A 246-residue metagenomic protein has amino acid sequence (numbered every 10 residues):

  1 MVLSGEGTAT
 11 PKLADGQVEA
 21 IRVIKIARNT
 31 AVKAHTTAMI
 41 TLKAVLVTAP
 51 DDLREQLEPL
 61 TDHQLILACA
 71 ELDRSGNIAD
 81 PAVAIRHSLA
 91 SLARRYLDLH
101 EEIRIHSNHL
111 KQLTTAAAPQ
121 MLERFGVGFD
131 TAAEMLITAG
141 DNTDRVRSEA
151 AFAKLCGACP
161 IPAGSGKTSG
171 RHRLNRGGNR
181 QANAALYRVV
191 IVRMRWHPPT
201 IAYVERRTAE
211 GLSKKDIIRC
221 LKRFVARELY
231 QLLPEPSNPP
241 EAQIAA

Functional and structural regions predicted by a protein language model:
M1-D15, E19, L60-E71, T168-G177: Short alpha-helix plus adjacent loop in nuclease-associated cores
G5-T10, A38-T41, H100, R104 (+3 more regions): Short helix-capping/linker segments at secondary-structure and domain boundaries
A20-Q120: Glycine-rich, often acidic, oxyanion-interacting loops/wings at catalytic, nucleic-acid, or phospho-protein interfaces
V45, A185, V189, F224-L232: Amphipathic alpha-helical segments in well-ordered regions
L122-E123, F129-E210, K214, A242-Q243: Phosphate-backbone recognition surface of nucleic-acid-processing proteins
T208-A245: Basic, amphipathic alpha-helical segments enriched in Lys/Arg and hydrophobic/aromatic residues
